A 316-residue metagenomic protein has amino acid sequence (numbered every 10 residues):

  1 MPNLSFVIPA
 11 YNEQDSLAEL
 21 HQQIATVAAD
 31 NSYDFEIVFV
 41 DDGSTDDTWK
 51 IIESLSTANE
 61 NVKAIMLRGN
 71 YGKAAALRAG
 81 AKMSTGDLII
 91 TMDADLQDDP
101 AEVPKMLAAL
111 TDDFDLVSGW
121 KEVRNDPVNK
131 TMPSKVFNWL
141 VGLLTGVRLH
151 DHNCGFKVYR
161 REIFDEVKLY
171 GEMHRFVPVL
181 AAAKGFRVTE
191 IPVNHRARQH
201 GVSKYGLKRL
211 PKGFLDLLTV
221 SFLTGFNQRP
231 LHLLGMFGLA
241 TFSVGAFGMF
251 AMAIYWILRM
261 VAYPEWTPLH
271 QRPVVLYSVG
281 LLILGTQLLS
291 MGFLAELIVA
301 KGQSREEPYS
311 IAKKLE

Functional and structural regions predicted by a protein language model:
N3-S5, E36: Cell-envelope/extracellular polymer assembly enzymes that use nucleotide-activated donors
E13-A28: Short, well-formed alpha-helical segments that are part of the catalytic scaffolds of diverse glycosyltransferases
D15-E19, D46-L55: Acidic helix N-cap motif at the loop->helix transition within catalytic regions of sugar-transfer enzymes
H21, A25, Y33-G43, I65-M66: Short beta-strand/loop segment that forms part of the nucleotide-sugar
D41-K50, L96-Q97: A conserved acidic beta->alpha catalytic loop
K63-G69, K73-M83, L88, Q97-A183 (+2 more regions): Acceptor/aglycone-binding surface of glycosyltransferases and processive sugar-polymer synthases
F176-E316: Hydrophobic helical membrane-anchoring modules
